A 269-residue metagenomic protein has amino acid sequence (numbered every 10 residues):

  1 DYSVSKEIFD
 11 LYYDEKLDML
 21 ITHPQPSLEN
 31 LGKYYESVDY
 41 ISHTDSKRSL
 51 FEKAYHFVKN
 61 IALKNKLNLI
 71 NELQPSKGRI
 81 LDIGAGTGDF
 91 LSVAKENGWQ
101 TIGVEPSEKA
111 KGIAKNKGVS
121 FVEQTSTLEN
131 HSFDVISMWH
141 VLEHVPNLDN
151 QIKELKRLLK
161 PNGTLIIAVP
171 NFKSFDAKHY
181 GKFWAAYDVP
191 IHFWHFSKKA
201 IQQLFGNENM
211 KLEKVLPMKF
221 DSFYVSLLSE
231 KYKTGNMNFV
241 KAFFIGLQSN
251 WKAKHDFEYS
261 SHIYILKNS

Functional and structural regions predicted by a protein language model:
D1-H131, V135-W139, D149-I152, P217-M218 (+3 more regions): Conserved N-terminal segment of class I S-adenosyl-L-methionine
P24-P26, F172, S269: Generic structural motif
G78, G163-T164: Surface-exposed loop/turn positions
H140-H144: A short His-aromatic
P146-N150, E154, T164-K267: S-adenosyl-L-methionine-dependent methyltransferase catalytic module, highlighting the catalytic core
R157: Basic phosphate/pyrophosphate-binding loop/patch that engages nucleotide-derived ligands
